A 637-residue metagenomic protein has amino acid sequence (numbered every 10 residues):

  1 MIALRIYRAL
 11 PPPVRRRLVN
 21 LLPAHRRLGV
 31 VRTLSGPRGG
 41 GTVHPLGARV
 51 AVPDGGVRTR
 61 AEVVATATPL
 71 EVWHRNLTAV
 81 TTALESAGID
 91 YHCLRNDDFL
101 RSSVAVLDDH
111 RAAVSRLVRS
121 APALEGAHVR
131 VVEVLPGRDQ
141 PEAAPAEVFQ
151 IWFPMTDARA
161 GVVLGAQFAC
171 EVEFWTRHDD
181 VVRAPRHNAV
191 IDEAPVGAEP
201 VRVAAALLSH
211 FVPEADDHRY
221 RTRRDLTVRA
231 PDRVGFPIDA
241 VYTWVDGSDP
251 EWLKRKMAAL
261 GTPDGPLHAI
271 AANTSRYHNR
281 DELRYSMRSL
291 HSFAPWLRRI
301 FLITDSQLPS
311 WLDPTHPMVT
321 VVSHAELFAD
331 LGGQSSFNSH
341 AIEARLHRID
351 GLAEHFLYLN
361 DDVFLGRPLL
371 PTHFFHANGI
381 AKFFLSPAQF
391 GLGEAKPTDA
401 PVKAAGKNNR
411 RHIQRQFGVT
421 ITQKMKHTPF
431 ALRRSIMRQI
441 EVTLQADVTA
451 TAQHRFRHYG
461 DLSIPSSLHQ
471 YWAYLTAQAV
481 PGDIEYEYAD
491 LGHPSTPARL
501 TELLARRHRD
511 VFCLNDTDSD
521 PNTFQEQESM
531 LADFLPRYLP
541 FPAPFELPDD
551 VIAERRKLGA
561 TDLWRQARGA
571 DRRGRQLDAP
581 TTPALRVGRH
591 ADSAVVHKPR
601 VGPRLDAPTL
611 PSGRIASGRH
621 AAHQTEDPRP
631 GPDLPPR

Functional and structural regions predicted by a protein language model:
M1-V31, D362: Boundary detector for helix-to-coil junctions that initiate low-complexity/charged tails
V31-H110, A206-E326, A477, L514-D520 (+1 more regions): N-terminal anchoring/stem segment of glycosyltransferases
T59, A67, E71-R223, T227-D232: Long, charge-dense tracts
E85-A87, H110-A158, I464-S466, Q470-R575: Long, low-complexity C-terminal extensions of enzymes
L308, D313, R345-F390: GT-A fold catalytic core of metal-dependent nucleotide-sugar glycosyltransferases, centered on the diacidic
L308-L352: Active-site-proximal specificity loops/subdomain of glycosyltransferases
F375, A381-F456, G460: Long, charge-rich alpha-helical interaction segments
Q576-A594, P599-P636: Compositionally biased, low-complexity flexible segments
